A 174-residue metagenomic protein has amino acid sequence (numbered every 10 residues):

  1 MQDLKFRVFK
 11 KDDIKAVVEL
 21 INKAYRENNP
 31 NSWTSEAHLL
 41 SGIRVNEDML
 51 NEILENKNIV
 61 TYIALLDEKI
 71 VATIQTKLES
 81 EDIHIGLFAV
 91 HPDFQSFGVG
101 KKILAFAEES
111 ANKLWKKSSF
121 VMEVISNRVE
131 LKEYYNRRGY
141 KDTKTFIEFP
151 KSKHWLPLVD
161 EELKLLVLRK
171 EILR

Functional and structural regions predicted by a protein language model:
M1-K15, L166, K170-R174: Conserved N-terminal entry element of GNAT/NAT acetyltransferase domains
K5, N22-L50: Conserved GNAT-fold acetyl-CoA-binding loop/helix
V45-I63, E161-L163: A short helix-loop-beta-strand connector motif used in the catalytic cores of GNAT acetyltransferases and, in some
N51-I53, S118-K132, R137-R174: C-terminal "cap" of GNAT-fold acetyltransferases
I63, K69-K77, H84-A89: Conserved beta-strand in the GNAT
A64, F94, G98-F106: Conserved acetyl-CoA pyrophosphate-binding loop and the N-cap/start of the following alpha-helix in GNAT-like
L78, H91-D93, F97, S126-N127: Active-site acidic-Proline motif in GNAT/NAT acetyltransferases
K102-S119: Conserved acyl-CoA
